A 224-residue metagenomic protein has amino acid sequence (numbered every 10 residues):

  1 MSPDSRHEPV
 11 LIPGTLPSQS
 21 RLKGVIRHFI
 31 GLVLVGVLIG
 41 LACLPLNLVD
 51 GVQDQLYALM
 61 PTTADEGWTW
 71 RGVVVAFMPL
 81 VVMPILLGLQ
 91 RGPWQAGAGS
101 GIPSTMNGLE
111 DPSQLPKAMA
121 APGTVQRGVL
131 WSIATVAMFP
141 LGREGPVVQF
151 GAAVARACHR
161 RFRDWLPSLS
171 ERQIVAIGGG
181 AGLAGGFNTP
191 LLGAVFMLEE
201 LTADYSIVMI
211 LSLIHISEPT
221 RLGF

Functional and structural regions predicted by a protein language model:
M1-G223: Alpha-helical transmembrane segments and immediately membrane-proximal extracytoplasmic
